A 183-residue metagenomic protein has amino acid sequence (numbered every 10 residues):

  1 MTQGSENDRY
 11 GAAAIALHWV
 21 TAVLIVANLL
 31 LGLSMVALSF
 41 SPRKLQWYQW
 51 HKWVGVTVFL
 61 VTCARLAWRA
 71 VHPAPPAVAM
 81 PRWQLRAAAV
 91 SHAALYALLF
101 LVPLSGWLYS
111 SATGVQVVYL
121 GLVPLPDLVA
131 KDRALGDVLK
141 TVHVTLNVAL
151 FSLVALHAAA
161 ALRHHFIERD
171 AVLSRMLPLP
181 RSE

Functional and structural regions predicted by a protein language model:
M1-E183: Membrane-embedded alpha-helical bundles that constitute the cytochrome b-like, heme-associated redox core of multi-pass
